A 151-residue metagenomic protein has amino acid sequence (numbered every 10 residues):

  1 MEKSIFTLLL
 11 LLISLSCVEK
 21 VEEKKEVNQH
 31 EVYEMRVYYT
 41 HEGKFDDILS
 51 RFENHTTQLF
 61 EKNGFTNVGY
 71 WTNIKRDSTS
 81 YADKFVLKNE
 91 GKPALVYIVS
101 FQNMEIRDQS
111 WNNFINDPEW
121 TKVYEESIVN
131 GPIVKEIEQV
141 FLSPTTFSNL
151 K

Functional and structural regions predicted by a protein language model:
E2-L8: Sec-dependent signal peptide recognition, specifically the positively charged N-region followed immediately by
I13-S16: C-terminal motif of bacterial Sec signal peptides marking the signal peptidase cleavage site
V21-N28, R51-V68, K88-A94, S100-V140: An amphipathic, aromatic/His-enriched active-site/gating alpha helix that lines ligand/cofactor pockets
Y33-Y38, V96: Active-site-flanking beta-strand signature of metal-NTP-handling nucleotidyl enzymes and homologous cyclase-like
Y38-E42, F101-Q102: Short, flexible beta-strand-to-coil junctions
H41-L49: Short, surface-exposed ligand-recognition loops at beta-strand->loop->(often short) alpha-helix junctions that present
G69-L87: Intrinsic, low-complexity N-terminal interaction/targeting segments
L142-K151: Short, low-complexity, Pro/Ser/Thr/Gly-rich segments in the mature regions of secreted, periplasmic
